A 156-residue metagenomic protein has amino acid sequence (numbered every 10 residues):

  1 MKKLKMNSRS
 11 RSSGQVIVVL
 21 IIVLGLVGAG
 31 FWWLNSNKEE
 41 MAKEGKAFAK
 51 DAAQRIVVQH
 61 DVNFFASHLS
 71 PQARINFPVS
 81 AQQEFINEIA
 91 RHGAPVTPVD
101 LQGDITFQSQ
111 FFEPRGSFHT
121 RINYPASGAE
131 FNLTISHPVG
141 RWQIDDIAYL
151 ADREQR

Functional and structural regions predicted by a protein language model:
M1, W32-W33, G140, R156: Intrinsically disordered, low-complexity polar segments enriched in Ser/Thr/Pro and acidic
M1-S13: N-terminal Lys/Arg-rich, disordered targeting/topogenic segments
S10-V58: Short, low-complexity N-terminal intrinsically disordered segments enriched in polar/charged residues
V18-V19, M41-A42, R91-A94, F107-S109 (+1 more regions): Intrinsically disordered, low-complexity segments enriched in polar/charged residues with Gly/Pro, especially when
V58-D61, S127-A129: Amphipathic alpha-helical protein-protein interaction surfaces
V62-R115: Short solvent-exposed beta->alpha transition segments
D104-R156: Exposed beta-sheet edge and beta->alpha loop/turn motif
